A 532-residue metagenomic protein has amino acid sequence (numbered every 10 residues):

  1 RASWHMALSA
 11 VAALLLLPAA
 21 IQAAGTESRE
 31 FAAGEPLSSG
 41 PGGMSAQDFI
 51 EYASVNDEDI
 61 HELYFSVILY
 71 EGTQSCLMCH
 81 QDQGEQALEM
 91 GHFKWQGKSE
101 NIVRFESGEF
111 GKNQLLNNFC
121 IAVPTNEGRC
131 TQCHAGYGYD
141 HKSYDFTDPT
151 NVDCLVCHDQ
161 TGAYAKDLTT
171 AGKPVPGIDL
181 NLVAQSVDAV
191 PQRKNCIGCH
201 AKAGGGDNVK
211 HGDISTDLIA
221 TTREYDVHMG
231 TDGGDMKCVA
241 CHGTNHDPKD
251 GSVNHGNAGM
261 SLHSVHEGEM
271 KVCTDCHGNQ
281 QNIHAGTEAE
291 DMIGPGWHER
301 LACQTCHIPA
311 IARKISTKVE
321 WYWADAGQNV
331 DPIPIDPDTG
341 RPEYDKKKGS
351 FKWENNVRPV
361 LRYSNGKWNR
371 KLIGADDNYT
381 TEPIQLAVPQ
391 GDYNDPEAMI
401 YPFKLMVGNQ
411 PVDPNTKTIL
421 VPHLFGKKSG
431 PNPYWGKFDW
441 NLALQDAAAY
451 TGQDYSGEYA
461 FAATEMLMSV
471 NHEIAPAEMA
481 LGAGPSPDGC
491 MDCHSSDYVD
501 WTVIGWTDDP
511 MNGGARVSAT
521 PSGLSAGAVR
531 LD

Functional and structural regions predicted by a protein language model:
R1-S9: Bacterial N-terminal signal peptides that target proteins for export
L8-A19: Bacterial N-terminal signal peptides
A23-Q192, G198-M270, T274-G294, P402-V407 (+2 more regions): Sequence context of c-type cytochrome heme-c attachment sites
E269-E382, A387-P389: Repeat-solenoid scaffold signature
N355-I400, K404-Y450: Soluble extramembrane regions of membrane proteins in the secretory/endomembrane system
G489-D492: Extended, compositionally biased alpha-helical segments that mediate assembly or anchoring
